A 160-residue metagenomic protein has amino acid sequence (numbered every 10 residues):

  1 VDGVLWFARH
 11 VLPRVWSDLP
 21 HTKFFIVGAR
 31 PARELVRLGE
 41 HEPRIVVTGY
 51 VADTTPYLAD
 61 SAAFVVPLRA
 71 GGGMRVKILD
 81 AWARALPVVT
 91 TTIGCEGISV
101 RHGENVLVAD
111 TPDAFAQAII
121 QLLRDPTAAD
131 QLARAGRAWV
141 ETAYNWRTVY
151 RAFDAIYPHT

Functional and structural regions predicted by a protein language model:
V1-D60: Conserved catalytic-core segment of nucleotide-activated headgroup transferases in glycan assembly
A52, R69-G71, P87, I93-E96 (+1 more regions): Flexible glycine-rich beta->alpha loop in the catalytic core of nucleotide-sugar glycosyltransferases
P56-G73, R84-P87: Acidic donor-binding loop of glycosyltransferase active sites
K77-D80, P87-T91: Short hydrophobic beta-strand element within catalytic cores of glycosyltransferases and related nucleotide-activated
H102, V106-D113, Q121-P126: Conserved acidic donor-binding segment of nucleotide-sugar-dependent glycosyltransferases
A128-T142, A152: A short, well-ordered alpha-helix in the C-terminal region of glycosyltransferases
W146-T160: C-terminal alpha-helical cap of glycosyltransferases
